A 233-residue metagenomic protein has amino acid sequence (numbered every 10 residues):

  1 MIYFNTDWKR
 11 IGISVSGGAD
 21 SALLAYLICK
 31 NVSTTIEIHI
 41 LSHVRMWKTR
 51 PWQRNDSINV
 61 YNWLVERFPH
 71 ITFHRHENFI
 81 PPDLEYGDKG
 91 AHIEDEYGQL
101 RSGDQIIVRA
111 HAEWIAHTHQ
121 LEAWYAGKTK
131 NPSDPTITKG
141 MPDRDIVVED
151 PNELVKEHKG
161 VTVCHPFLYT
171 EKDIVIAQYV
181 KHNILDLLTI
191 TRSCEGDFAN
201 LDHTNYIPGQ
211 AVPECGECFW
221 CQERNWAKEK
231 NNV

Functional and structural regions predicted by a protein language model:
M1-V233: Nucleotide-activated chemistry modules centered on ATP-dependent adenylation/adenylyltransferase
